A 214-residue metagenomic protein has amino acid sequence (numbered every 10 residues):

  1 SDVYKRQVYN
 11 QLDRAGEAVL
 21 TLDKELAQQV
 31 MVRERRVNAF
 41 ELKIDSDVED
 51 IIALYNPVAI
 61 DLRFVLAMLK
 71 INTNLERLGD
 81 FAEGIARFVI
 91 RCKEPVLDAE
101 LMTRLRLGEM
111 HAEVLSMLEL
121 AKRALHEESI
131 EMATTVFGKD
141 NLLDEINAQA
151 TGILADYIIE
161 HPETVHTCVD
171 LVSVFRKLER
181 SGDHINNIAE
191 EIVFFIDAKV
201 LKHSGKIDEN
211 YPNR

Functional and structural regions predicted by a protein language model:
V3-Y4: Short, small-residue-biased leader/transition segments that mark boundaries at the very start of proteins
Q7-Q11, F40-D47, F81-I85, M110-E113 (+3 more regions): Amphipathic, well-ordered alpha-helical segments in soluble domains
Y9, L20, E49, A86 (+10 more regions): Signal for well-folded cores of large energy- and translation-related assemblies
D13-L26, A53-R63: Helix-loop segments that flank and shape redox-cofactor active sites
A15-G16, N72-K93, A121-A124, A133-F137 (+2 more regions): A structural feature that tracks compact, well-ordered secondary-structure segments with a strong bias toward
L20, E25-D47, I51, A67 (+2 more regions): Conserved amphipathic alpha-helical segments that form helical-bundle/coiled-coil interaction surfaces
S46-N74: Hydrophobic/aromatic-rich structural module bridging two neighboring secondary-structure elements via a short loop
N56-P57, L62-L66, D98-A112, E119 (+5 more regions): Divalent-cation-assisted or electrostatically stabilized phosphate/pyrophosphate-binding catalytic cores
